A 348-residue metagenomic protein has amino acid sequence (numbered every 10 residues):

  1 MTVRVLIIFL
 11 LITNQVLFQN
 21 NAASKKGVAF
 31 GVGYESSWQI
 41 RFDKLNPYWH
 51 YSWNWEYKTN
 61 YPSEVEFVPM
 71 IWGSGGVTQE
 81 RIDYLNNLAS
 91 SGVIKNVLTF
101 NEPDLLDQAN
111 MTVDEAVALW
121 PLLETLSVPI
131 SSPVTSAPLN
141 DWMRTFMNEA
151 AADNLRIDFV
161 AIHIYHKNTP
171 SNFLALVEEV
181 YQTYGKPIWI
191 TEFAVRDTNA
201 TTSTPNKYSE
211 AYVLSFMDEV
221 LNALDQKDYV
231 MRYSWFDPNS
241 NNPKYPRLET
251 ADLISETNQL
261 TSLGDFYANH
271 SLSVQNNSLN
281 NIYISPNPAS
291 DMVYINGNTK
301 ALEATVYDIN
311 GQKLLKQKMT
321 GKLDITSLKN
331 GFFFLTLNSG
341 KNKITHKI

Functional and structural regions predicted by a protein language model:
M1-A23, F332-F334: Bacterial Sec-dependent N-terminal signal peptides
K25-V97: N-terminal carbohydrate-binding/catalytic regions of secreted carbohydrate-active enzymes
H50, S209-H270: Substrate-binding cleft of secreted/luminal carbohydrate-active enzymes
P69, N101, M143-T202, F236: Aromatic- and acid-rich polysaccharide-binding/catalytic face of secreted or lumenal carbohydrate-active enzymes
A89-V113, S131-L139, L155-I164, I190-F193 (+1 more regions): Active-site groove signature of glycoside hydrolases
N269-S285, D291, G297, L302: Residue-level detector of functionally pivotal "anchor" positions at catalytic/ligand-binding pockets or at interdomain
V306-L314, F333: Short, glycine-anchored, charge-dense loop/turn motifs used at functional sites
N330-I348: C-terminal tail/sorting-segment detector
